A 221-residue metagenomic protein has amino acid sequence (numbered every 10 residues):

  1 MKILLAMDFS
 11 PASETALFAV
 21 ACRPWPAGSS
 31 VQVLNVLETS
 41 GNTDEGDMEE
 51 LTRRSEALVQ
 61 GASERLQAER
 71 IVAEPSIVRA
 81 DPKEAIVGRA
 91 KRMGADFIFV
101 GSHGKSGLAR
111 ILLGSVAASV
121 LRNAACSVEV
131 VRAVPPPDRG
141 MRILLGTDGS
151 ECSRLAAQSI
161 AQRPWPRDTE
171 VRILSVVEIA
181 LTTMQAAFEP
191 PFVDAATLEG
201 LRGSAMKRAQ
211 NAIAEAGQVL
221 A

Functional and structural regions predicted by a protein language model:
M1-E49, R65, E69-I71, M141-E199 (+1 more regions): Small/aliphatic-rich secondary-structure junction motif
K2, S13-L17, C22-P26, K83 (+1 more regions): Gly/Ser-rich helix-loop-strand patches that form or flank binding pockets for ribonucleotide-derived cofactors
F9, E50-L51, E74-P75, K105-S106 (+1 more regions): A generic structural signal for short
S13, S55, L113-A117, S153 (+1 more regions): Short, conserved glycine- and acidic-residue-centered signature motifs in active-site or ligand-binding loops
L34, S76-V78, V131, L174: Solvent-exposed beta-strand sheet faces enriched in polar/charged residues
G46-A57, D194-N211: A short acidic, glycine-rich active-site loop that binds or catalyzes chemistry on phosphate/adenosine moieties
E49, R53-A57, E64-I98, E215-A221: Structural beta-alpha unit
